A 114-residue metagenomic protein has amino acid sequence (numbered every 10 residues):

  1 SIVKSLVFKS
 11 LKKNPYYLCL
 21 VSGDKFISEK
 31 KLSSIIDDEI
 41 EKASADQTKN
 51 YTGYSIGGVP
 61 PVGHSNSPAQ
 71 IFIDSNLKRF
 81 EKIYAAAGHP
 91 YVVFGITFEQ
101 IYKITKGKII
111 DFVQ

Functional and structural regions predicted by a protein language model:
S1-Q114: Extended, low-hydrophobicity, polar/charged segments
